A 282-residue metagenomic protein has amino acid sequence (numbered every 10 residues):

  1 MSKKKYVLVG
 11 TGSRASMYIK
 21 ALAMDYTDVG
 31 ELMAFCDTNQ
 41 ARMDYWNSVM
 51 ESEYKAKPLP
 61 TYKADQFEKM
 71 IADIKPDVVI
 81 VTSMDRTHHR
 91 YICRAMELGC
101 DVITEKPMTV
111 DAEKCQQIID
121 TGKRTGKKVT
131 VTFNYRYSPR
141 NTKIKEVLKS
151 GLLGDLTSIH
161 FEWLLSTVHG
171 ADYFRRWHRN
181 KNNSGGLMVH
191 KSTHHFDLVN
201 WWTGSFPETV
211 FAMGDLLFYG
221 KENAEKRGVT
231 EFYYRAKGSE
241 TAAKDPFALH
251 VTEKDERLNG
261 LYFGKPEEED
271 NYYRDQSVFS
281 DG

Functional and structural regions predicted by a protein language model:
M1-K55: N-terminal Rossmann-like dinucleotide-binding module
S2-K4, K127, T157: Nucleotide donor/acceptor-binding cores
K5-V7, E31-D37, K55-I74, V79 (+1 more regions): Internal alpha/beta domain cores that form substrate/cofactor-binding pockets in large enzymes and binding proteins
G12-A15, Y135-Q276: Predominantly a Rossmann-like dinucleotide-binding segment in NAD(P)-dependent oxidoreductases
Y62, I103, K128-T130, H160 (+1 more regions): Structural detector of well-ordered beta-strand residues that form the stable sheet scaffold of enzyme domains
I71-D73, D77-V78, M84-D85, H89-R136 (+1 more regions): Beta-strand-loop-alpha-helix segment that lines the small-molecule cofactor/substrate pocket of alpha/beta enzymes
T82-S83, W163: Glycine-rich, N-terminal phosphate-binding loop of Rossmann-like dinucleotide-binding domains
